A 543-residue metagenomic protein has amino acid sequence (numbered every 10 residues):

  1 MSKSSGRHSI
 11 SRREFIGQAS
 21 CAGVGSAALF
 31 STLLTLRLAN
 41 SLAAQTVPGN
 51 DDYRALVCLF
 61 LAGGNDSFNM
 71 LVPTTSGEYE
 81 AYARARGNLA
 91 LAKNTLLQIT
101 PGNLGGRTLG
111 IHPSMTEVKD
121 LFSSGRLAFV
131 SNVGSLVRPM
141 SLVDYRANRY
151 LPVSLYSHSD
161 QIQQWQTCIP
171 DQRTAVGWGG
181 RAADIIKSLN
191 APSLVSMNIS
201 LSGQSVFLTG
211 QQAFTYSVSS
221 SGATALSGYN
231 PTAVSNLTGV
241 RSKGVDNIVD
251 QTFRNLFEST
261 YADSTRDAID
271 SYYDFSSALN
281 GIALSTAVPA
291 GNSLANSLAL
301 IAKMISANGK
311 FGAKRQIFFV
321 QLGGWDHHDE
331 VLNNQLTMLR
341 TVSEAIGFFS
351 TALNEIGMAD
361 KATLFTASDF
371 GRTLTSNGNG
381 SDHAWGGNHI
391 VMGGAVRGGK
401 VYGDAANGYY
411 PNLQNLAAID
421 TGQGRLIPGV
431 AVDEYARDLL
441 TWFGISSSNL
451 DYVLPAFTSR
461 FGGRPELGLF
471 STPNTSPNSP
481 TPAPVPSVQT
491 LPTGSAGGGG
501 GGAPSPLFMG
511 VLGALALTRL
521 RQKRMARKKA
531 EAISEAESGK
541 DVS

Functional and structural regions predicted by a protein language model:
S2-E355, K400-P492: Feature for exported/extracytoplasmic and membrane-associated proteins, marking the mature portion
R315-I317, A359, A367, A384-G387 (+1 more regions): Active-site lining segments that contact anionic ligands and/or coordinate catalytic metals
D329-N334, F370-G386: Short glycine/threonine-rich loop-to-helix capping motif typified by GTGT followed within a few residues by an Asp-Pro
L353-G378: Metal-dependent active-site segment of extracytoplasmic phospho-/sulfohydrolases and closely related
H383-V401: Catalytic or ion-translocation cores adjacent to nucleophile or general acid/base/metal-coordination motifs in diverse
G497-L507: Juxtamembrane/start-of-transmembrane alpha-helix segments at the extracytoplasmic/lumenal side of membrane anchors
S505-R524: A cross-kingdom C-terminal cell-surface attachment/processing module
A526-S543: Cytoplasmic C-terminal tails of single-pass
